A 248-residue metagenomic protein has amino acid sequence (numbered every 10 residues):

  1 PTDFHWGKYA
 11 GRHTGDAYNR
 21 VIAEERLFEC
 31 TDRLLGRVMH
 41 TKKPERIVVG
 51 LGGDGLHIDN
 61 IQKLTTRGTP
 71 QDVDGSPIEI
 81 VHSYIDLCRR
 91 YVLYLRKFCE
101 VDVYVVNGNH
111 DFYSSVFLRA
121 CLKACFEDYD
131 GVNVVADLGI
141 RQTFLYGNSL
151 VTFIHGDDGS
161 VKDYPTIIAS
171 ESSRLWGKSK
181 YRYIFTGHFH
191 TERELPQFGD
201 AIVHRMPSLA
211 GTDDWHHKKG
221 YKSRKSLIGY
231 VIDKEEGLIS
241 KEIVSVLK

Functional and structural regions predicted by a protein language model:
P1, D16-V132: Core catalytic region of metal-dependent phosphoesterases/phosphodiesterases, especially metallo-beta-lactamase-like
P1-D3, C30, C88, H155 (+2 more regions): Generic structural signal marking isolated hydrophobic packing positions within regular secondary structure
T2-F4, G53-L56, G108-H110, G156-D157 (+2 more regions): Active-site metal-binding loops of divalent metal-dependent hydrolases
F4-G11: Short acidic, Gly/Ser-rich segments with clustered Asp/Glu that frequently serve as metal-coordination loops in enzyme
Y9, K42, V151: Polar, enzyme-active/binding microenvironments
G11-T14, Q62-L64, P165-T166: Short coil/turn segments at secondary-structure boundaries
L122-N133, L138, L145-L247: Conserved beta-sheet core of the metallophosphoesterase superfamily
